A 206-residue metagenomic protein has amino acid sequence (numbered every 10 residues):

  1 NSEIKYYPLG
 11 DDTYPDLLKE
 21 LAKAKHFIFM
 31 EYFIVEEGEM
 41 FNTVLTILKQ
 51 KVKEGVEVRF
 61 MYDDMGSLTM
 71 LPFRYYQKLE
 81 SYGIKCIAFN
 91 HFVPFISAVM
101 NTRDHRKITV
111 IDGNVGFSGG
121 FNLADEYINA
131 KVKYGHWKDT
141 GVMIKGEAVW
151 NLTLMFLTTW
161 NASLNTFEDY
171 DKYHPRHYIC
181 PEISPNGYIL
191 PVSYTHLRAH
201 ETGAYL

Functional and structural regions predicted by a protein language model:
S2-G10: N- or domain-start disorder-to-order transition segments that initiate the globular core
Y7, V142-G146, L197: Hydrophobic alpha-helical scaffolding
G10-A88, V93-A98, D104-H105: Membrane-embedded segments
N101-L190: Signature of lipid phosphatidyltransferase scaffolds
T195-T202: Conserved small/polar residues in nucleotide/adenosyl-binding loops
